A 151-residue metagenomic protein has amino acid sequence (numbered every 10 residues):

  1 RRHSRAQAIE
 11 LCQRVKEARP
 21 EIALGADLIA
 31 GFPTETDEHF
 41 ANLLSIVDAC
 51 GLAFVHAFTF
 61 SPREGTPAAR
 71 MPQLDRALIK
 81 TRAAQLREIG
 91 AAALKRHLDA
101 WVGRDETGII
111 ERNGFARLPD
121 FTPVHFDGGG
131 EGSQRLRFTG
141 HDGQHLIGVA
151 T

Functional and structural regions predicted by a protein language model:
R1-A53, F60, E64-L78: Conserved non-cysteine loop/helix-boundary elements of the Radical SAM core domain that shape
Q13-A18, A57-F58, L86-I89, F138: Short C-terminal domain-edge/linker segments immediately following a structured domain
P62, A69-T151: Terminal RNA-binding accessory module
